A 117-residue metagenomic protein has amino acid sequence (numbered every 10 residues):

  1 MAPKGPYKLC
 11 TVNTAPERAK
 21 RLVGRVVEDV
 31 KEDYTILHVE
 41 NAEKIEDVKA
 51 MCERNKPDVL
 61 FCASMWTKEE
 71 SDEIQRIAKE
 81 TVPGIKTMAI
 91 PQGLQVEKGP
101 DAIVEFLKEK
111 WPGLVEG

Functional and structural regions predicted by a protein language model:
M1-K8, G113-G117: Eukaryotic N-terminal low-complexity, Ser/Thr- and Lys/Arg-rich leader segments that predominantly function as
P6-I36: Short, charged N-terminal beta->alpha structural module
A15-R18, S64-E69, V96: Gly/Ser/Thr-rich loops at beta-strand to alpha-helix junctions that form or flank small-molecule/cofactor-binding
A19, I45-V48, K68-S71: Short, well-ordered alpha-helical microsegments
R21-L22, D72-E73, A102: Generic recognition of short, well-ordered alpha-helical segments
D33-E53: A short, well-structured beta->alpha microelement
C52-M88: Mid-chain, well-packed structural core segment of small domains
I77-G117: Ser/Thr/Gly-rich flexible loops in soluble cytosolic domains mediating phosphotransfer, phosphorylation
